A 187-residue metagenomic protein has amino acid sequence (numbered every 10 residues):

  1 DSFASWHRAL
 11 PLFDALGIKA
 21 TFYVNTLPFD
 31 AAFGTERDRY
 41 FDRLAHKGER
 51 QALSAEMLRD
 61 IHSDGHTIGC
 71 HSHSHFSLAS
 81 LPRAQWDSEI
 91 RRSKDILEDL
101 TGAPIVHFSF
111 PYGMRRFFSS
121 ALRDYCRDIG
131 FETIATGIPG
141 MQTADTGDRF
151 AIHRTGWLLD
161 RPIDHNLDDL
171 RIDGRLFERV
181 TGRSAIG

Functional and structural regions predicted by a protein language model:
D1, W6-A9: Conserved beta-strand->loop/alpha-helix structural units within folded catalytic cores of enzymes with alpha/beta
F3-A4, D14-R116, A151-I152: Metal-dependent polysaccharide deacetylase catalytic core of the NodB/CE4 family, i.e., the active-site-bearing domain
F3-A4, S80-H107, Y112-G187: C-terminal active-site subregion of NodB/CE4 polysaccharide deacetylases
P11, R59, R123-D124: Alpha-helical segments flanking ligand/cofactor-binding loops in enzyme cores
